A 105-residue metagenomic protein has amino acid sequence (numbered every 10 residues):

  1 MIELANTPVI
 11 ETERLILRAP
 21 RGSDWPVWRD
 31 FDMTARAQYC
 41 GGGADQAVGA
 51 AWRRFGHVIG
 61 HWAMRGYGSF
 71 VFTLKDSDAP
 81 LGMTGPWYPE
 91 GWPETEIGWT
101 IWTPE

Functional and structural regions predicted by a protein language model:
M1-E105: GNAT-family acyltransferases
